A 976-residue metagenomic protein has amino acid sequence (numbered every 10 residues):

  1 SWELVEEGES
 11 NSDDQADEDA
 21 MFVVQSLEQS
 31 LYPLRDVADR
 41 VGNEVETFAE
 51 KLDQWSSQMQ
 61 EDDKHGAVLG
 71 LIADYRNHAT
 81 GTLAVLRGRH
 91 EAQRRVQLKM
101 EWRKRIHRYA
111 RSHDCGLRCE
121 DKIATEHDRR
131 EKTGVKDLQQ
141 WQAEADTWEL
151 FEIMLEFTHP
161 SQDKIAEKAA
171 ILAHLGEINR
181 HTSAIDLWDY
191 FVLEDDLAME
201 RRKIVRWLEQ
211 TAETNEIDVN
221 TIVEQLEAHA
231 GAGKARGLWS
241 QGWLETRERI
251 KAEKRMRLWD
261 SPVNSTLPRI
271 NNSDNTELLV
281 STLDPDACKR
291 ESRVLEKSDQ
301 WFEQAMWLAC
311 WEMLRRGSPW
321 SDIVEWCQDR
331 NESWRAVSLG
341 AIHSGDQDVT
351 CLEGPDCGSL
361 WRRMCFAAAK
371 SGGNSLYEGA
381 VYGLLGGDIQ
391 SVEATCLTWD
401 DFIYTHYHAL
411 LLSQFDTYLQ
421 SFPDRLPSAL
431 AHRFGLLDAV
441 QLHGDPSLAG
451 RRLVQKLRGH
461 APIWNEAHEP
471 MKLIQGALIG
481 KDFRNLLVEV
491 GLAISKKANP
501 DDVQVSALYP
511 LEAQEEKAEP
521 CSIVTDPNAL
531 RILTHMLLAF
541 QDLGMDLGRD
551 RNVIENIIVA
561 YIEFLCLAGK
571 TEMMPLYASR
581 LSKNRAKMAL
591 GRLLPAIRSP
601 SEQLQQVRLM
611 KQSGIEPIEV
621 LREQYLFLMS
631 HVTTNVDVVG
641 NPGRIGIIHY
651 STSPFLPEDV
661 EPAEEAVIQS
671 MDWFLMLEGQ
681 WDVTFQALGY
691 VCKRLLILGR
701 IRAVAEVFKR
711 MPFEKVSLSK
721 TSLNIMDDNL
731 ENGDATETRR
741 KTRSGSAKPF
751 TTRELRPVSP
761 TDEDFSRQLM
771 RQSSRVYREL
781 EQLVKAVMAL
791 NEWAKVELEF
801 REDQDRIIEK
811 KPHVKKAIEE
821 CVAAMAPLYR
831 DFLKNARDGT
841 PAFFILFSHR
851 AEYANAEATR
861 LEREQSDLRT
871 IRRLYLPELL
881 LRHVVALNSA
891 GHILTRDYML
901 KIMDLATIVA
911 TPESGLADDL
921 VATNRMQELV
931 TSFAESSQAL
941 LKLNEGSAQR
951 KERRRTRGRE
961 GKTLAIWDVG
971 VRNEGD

Functional and structural regions predicted by a protein language model:
S1-L279, Y407-N528, M770, R954: Long, acidic/serine-threonine-rich intrinsically disordered regions with weak helical/coil propensity that act as
D53, S57, K136-Q139, E152 (+6 more regions): Amphipathic alpha-helical repeat scaffolds
R129-G134, K289-V294, W301-L308, L314-P319 (+1 more regions): Short linear interaction motifs
R129-G134, Q140-D146, A166-A173, R180-S183 (+26 more regions): Eukaryotic alpha-helical solenoid repeat scaffolds
P262-W301, S344-G387, E602-S630, S914 (+2 more regions): A cross-kingdom feature marking charged/low-complexity
E296-V349: General structural concept
R315, E378-Q605, V667-D867, R872-A886 (+4 more regions): Extended alpha-helical solenoid scaffold regions that build the rod-like backbones of large eukaryotic assemblies
A939-D976: Extreme C-terminal disordered tails of eukaryotic proteins encode short linear targeting/docking signals used
